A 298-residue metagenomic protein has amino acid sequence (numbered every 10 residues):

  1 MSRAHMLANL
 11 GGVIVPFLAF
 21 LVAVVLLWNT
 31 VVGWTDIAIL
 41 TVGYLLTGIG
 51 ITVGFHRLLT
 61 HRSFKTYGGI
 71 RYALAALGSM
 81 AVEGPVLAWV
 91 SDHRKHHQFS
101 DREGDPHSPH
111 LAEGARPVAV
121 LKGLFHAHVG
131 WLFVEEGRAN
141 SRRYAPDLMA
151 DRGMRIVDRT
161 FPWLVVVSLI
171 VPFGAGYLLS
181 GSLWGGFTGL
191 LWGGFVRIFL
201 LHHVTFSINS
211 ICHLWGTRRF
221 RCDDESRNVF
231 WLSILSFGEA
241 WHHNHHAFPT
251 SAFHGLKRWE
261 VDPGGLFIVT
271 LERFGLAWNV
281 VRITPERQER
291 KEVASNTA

Functional and structural regions predicted by a protein language model:
M1-F206, S251-A298: Non-catalytic, topology-defining segments of multipass membrane proteins
H5, T52, T60, S210-C212 (+2 more regions): Generic hydrophobic/packing signal
N9, N209, H243-N244: Asparagine-centered polar/low-complexity signal
R57, S210, L214, H246: Catalytic glutamate of the conserved HExxH
L77, A145-G153, W215-W241, H246-F248: Active-site-proximal inter-transmembrane loops
L183, F187, L191-W231, L235-S236: Alpha-helical transmembrane anchor segments
